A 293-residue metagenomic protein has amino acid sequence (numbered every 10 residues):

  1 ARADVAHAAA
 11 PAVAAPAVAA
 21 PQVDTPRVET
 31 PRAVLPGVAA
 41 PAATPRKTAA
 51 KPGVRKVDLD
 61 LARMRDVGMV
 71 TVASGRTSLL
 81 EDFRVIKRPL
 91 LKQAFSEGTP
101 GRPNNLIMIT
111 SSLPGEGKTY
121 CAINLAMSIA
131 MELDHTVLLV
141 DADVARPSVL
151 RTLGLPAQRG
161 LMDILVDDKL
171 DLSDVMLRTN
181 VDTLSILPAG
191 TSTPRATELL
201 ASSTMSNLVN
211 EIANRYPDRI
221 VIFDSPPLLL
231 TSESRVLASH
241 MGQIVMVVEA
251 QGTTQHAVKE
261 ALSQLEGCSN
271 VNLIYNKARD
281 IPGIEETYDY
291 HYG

Functional and structural regions predicted by a protein language model:
A1-G293: P-loop NTP-binding module
